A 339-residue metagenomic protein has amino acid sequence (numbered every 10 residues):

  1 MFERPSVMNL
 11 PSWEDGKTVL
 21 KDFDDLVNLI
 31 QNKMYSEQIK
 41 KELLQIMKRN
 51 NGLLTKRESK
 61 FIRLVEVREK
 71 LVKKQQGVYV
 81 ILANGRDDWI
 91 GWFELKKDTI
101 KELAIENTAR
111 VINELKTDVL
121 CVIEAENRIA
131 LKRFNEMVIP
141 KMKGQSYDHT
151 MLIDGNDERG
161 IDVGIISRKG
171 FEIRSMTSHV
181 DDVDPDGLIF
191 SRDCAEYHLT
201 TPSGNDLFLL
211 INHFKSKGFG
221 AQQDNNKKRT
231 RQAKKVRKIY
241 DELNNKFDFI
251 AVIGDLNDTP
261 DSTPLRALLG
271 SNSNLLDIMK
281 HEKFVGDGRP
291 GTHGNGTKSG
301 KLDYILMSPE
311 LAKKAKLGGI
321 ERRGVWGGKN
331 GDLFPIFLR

Functional and structural regions predicted by a protein language model:
M1, A125, F214, D255-L256: Active-site metal-binding loops of divalent metal-dependent hydrolases
M1-K141, M151-G155: N-terminal, active-site-proximal structural segment of metallo-dependent hydrolase catalytic domains
V7, N113-T117, A130-P140, F171 (+5 more regions): Sec-exported extracytoplasmic/periplasmic mature domains
I39, A104, T108, N127-A130 (+5 more regions): Stable alpha-helical elements in mature extracytoplasmic
L53-V65, V119-F208, F214: Structured beta-strand-rich core segments of catalytic domains in phosphoester-bond hydrolases
N127-I129, E158-G160, K217-F219, N257-T263 (+2 more regions): Active-site environment of divalent metal-dependent phosphoester hydrolases
T177, D182-D184, I189-S191, K238 (+2 more regions): Metal-dependent phosphoester-hydrolase catalytic domains
L210-N225: Active-site His/acidic residue clusters
